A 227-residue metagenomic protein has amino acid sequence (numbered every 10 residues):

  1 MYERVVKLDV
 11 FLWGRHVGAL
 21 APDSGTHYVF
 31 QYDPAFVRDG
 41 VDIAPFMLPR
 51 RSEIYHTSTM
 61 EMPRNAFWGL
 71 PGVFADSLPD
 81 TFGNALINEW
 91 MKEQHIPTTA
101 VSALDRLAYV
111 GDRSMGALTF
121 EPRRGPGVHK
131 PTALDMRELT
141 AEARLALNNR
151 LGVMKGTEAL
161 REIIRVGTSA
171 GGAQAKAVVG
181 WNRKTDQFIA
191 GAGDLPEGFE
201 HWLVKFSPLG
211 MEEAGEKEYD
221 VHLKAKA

Functional and structural regions predicted by a protein language model:
M1-A227: Phosphate/dinucleotide-binding and metal-coordinating scaffold of catalytic cores in nucleotide-dependent enzymes
